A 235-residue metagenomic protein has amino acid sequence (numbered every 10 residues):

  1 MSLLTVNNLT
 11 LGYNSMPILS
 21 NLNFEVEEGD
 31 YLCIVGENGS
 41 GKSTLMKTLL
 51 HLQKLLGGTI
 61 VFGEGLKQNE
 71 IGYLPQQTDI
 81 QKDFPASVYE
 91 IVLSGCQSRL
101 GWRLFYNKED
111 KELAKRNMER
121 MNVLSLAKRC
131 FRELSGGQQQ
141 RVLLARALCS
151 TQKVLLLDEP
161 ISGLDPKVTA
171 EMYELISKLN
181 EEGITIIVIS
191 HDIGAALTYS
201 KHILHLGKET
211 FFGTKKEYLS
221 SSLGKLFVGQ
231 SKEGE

Functional and structural regions predicted by a protein language model:
G58-I71: Conserved ABC transporter NBD signature motif
K108-L126: Conserved ABC ATPase "signature" region
C130-L134, Q138: Conserved ABC ATPase signature
L155-D158: Catalytic Walker B motif of ABC-type/P-loop ATPase nucleotide-binding domains
P166-V168: Helix N-cap at the start of a conserved alpha-helix in ABC-type nucleotide-binding domains
S190-H191: H-loop/switch region of ABC-family ATPase nucleotide-binding domains
I203-K215: H-loop (His-switch) and adjacent beta-strand-loop-beta switch element of ABC-type ATPase nucleotide-binding domains
